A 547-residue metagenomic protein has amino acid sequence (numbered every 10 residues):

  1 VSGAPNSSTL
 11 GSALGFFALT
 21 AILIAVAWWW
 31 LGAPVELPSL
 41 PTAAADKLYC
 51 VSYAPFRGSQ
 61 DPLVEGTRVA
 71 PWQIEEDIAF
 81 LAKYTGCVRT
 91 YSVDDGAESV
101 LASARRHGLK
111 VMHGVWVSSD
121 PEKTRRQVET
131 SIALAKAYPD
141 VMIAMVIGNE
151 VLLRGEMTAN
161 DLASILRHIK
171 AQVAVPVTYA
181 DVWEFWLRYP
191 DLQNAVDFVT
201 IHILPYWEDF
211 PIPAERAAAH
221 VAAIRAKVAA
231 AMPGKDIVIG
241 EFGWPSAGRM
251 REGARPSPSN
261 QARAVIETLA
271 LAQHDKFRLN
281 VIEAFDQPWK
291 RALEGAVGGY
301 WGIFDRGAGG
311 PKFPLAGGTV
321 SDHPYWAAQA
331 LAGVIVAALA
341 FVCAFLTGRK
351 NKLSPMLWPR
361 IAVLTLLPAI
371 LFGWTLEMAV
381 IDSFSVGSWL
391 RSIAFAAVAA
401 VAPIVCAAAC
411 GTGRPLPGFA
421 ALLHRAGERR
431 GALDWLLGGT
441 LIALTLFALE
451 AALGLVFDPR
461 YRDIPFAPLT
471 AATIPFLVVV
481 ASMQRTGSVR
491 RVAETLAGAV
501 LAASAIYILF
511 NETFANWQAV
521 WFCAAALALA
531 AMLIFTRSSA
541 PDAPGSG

Functional and structural regions predicted by a protein language model:
Y49, E252-L315: Substrate-binding cleft of secreted/luminal carbohydrate-active enzymes
V51, V88, M145, V199 (+2 more regions): Conserved, mostly hydrophobic/aromatic
S52-V115, S119-R126: N-terminal carbohydrate-binding/catalytic regions of secreted carbohydrate-active enzymes
V64, S99-V175: Substrate-binding cleft of extracellular glycoside hydrolase catalytic domains
H107, H113, I143, D181-H220 (+1 more regions): Aromatic- and acid-rich polysaccharide-binding/catalytic face of secreted or lumenal carbohydrate-active enzymes
V115, I169-L187, G234-E241, R278-P288: Aromatic-lined carbohydrate-recognition surfaces of secreted/lumenal glycan-active proteins
I203-P211, A230-Q261, K290: Active-site clefts of carbohydrate-active enzymes
N351-G547: Alpha-helical transmembrane segments of integral membrane proteins
